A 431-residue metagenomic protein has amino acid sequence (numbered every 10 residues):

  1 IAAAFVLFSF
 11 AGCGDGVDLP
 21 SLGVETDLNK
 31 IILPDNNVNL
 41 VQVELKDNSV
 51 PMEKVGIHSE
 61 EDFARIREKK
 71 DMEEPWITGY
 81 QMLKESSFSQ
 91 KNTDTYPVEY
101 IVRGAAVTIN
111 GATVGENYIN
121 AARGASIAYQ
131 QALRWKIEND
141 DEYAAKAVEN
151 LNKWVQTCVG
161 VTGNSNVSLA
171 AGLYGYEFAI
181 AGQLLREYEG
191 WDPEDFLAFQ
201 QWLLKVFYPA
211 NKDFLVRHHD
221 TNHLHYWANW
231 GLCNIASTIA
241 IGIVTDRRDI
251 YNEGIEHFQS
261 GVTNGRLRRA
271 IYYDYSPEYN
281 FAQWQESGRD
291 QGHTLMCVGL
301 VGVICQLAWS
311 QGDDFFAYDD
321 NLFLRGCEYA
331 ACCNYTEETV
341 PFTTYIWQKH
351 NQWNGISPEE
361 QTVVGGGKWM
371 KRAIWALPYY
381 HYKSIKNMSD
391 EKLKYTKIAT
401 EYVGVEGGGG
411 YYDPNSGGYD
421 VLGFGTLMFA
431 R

Functional and structural regions predicted by a protein language model:
S9-G12: C-terminal motif of bacterial Sec signal peptides marking the signal peptidase cleavage site
G14-V17: Bacterial signal peptide processing site
L28-D220, L232, E256-Q259, A282-Q285 (+2 more regions): Extracellular glycan-targeting catalytic surfaces
V114, F214-Y226, R266-D290: Active-site-adjacent structural elements in folded domains
A170, W230, D290-C297, L322: Secondary-structure capping and boundary motifs in well-ordered enzyme cores
P209-R248: Loop-centered beta-sheet repeat module
